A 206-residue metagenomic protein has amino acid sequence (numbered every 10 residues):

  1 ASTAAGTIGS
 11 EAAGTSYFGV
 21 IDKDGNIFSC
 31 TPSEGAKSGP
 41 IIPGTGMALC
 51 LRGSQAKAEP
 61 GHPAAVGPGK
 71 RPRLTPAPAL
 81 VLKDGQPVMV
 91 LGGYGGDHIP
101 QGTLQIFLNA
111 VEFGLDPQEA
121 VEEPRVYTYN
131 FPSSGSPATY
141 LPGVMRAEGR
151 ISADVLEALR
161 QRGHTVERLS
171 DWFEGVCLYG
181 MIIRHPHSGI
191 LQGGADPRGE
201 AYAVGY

Functional and structural regions predicted by a protein language model:
A1-E11, A195-V204: Extended, polar/acidic
I8-S170: Proteins synthesized as precursors that undergo proteolytic processing into mature forms
A153-Y206: In a subset of proteins, long, contiguous C-terminal domains/tails are tracked
